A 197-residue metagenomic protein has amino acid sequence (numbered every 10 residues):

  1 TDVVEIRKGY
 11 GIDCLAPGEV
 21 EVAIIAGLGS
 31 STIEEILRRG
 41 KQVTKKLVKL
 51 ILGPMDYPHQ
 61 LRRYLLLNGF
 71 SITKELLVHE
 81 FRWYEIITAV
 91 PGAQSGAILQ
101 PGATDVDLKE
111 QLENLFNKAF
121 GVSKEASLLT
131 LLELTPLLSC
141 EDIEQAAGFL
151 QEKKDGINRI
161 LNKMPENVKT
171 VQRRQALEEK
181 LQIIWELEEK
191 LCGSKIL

Functional and structural regions predicted by a protein language model:
T1-E21: S-adenosyl-L-methionine
V4, G27-S30: N-terminal glycine-rich "phosphate-gripper" loop used for MgATP/nucleotide binding and carboxylate activation
D13-C14, E19, S31-L197: Class I S-adenosyl-L-methionine
